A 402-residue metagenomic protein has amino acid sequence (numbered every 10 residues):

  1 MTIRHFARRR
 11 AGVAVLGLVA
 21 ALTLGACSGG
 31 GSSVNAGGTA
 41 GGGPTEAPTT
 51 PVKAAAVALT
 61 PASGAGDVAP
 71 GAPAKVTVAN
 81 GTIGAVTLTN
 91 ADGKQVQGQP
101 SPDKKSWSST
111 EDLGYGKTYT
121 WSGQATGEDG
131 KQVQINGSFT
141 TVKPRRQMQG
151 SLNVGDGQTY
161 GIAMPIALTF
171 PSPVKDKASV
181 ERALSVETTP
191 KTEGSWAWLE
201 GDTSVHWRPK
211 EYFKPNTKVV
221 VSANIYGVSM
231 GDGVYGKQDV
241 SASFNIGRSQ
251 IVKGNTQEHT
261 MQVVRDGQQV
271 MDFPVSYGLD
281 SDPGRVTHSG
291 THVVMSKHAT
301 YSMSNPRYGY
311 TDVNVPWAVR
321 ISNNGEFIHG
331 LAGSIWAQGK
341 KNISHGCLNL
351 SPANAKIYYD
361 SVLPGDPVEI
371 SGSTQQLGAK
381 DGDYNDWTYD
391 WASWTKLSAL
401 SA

Functional and structural regions predicted by a protein language model:
T2-R248: Acidic, low-complexity Ser/Thr/Gly/Pro-rich repeat segments typical of extracellular/periplasmic and surface-exposed
A58, K75-T77, T120, A167-T169 (+6 more regions): Soluble periplasmic/extracytoplasmic beta-strand elements of cell-envelope proteins
G66, S101, E111, Q158 (+10 more regions): Extracytoplasmic/periplasmic, Sec-exported soluble proteins
K75, T120, N136, A167 (+7 more regions): Extracytoplasmic/secreted envelope proteins and their assembly/folding machinery, especially bacterial periplasmic
A85, S122, T260, W317-A318 (+1 more regions): Conserved beta-strand and immediately adjacent loop positions that scaffold enzyme active sites
Q147, N153, Q250-E258, D386-A402: Short peripheral tails and domain-boundary helices/loops at the edges of structured domains
I162, V286-S289, H298-Y301, N305-A402: Exported/periplasmic cell-wall-interacting domains
G233-W336: Gly/Pro-biased beta-strand-loop elements
